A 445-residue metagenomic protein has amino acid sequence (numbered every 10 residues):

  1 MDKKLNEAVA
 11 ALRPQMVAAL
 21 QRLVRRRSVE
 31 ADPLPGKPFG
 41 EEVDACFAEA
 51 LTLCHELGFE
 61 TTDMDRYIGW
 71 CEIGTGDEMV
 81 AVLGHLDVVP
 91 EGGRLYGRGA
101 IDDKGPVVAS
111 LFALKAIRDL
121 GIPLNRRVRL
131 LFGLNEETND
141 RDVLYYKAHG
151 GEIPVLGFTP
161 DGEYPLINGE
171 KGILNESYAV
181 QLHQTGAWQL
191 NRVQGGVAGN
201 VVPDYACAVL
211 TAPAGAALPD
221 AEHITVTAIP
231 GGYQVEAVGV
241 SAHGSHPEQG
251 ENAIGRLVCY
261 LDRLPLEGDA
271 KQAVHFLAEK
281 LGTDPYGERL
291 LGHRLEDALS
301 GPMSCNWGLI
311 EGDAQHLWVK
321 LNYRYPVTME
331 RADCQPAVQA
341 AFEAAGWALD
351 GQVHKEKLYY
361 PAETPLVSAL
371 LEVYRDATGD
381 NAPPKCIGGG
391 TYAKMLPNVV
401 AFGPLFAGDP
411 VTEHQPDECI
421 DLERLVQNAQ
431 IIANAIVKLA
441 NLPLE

Functional and structural regions predicted by a protein language model:
D2-A100, I122-L124: Acidic/His- and Gly-rich active-site-bordering loop/insert found across diverse amide/peptide-bond hydrolases
A50, T62, P247-A314, R324-P336 (+2 more regions): An extended, acidic, His-containing surface patch that forms the Zn2+-binding/catalytic region of metallohydrolases
D77-F132, T138, H149-V155, Q415-Q427: Active-site metal-coordination/substrate-binding segment of hydrolases, especially metallo-dependent peptidases
L86-V88, V128-N139, P160-P165, V197 (+1 more regions): Acidic, glycine-rich active-site loops and adjacent beta-strand->loop/helix elements that engage anionic groups
G93-G99, G231-S241, E413-H414: Glycine/charged-rich beta-loop-alpha catalytic/anionic-binding loops adjacent to active sites
N125-G133, R192, H275-F276, G351: Beta-strand segments within the central parallel beta-sheet cores of soluble alpha/beta enzyme folds
E137, L144-P326: Midchain, well-structured core segments that form catalytic/ion-binding scaffolds
